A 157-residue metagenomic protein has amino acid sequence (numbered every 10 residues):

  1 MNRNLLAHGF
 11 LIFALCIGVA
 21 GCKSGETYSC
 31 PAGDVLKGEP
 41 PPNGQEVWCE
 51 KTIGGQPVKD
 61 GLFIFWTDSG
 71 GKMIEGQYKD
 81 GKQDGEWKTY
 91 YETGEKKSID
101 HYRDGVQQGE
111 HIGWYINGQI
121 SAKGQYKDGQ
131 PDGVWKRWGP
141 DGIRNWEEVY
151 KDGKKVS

Functional and structural regions predicted by a protein language model:
M1-F10: Bacterial N-terminal signal peptides that target proteins for export
L15-S157: Glycine/tyrosine- and acidic-biased, solvent-exposed loop/turn segments at the edges of beta-strands
